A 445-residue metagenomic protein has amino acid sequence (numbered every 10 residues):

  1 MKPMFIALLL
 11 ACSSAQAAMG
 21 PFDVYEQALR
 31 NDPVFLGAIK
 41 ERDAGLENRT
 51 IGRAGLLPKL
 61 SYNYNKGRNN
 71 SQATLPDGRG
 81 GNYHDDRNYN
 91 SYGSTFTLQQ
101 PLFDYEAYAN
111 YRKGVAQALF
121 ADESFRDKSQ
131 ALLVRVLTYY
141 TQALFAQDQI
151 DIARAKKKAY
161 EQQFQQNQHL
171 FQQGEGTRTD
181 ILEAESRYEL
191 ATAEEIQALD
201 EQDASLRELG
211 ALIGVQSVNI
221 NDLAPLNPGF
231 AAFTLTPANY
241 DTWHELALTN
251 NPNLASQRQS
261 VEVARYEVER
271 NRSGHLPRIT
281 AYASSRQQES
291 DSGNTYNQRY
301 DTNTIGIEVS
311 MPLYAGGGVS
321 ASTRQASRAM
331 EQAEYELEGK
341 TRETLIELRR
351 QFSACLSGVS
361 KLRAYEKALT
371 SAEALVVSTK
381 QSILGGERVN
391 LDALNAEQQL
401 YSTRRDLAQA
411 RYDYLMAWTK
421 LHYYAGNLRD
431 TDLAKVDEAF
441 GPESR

Functional and structural regions predicted by a protein language model:
M1-Q16: Gram-negative bacterial Sec-dependent N-terminal signal peptides
Q16-N65, S71, S217, L223-V261 (+4 more regions): Bacterial Sec-pathway N-terminal export signals of envelope proteins
E26-L36, D43-K59, T95-K113, E123-Q130 (+7 more regions): A glycine-/polar-enriched beta->alpha junction
G37-G52, K128, L132-D151, Q162 (+5 more regions): Amphipathic alpha-helical coiled-coil segments
N63-Q100, L226-P237, E269, Y282-S322 (+1 more regions): Small/polar, glycine/serine/threonine/aspartate-rich low-complexity segments that form flexible
V115, R178-R187, R324, N390-Q398: Short, charged, amphipathic alpha-helical segments
A131-L246, Q351-A354, G358, Q399-Y401 (+1 more regions): Periplasmic alpha-helical coiled-coil/stalk elements that build and connect Gram-negative outer-membrane
D406-R445: Acidic, low-complexity, intrinsically disordered peripheral segments
